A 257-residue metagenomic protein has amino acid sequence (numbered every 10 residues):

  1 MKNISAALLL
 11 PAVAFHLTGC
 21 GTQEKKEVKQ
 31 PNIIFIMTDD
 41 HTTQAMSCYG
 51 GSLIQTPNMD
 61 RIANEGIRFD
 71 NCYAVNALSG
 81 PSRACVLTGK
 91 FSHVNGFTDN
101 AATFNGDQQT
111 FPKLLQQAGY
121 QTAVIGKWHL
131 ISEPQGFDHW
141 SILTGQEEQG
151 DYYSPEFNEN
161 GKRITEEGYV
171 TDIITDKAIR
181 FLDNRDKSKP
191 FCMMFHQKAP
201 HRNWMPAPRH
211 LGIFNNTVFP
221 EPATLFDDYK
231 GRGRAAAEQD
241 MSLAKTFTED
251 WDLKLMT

Functional and structural regions predicted by a protein language model:
K2-L9, C20-T257: Formylglycine-dependent sulfatase
